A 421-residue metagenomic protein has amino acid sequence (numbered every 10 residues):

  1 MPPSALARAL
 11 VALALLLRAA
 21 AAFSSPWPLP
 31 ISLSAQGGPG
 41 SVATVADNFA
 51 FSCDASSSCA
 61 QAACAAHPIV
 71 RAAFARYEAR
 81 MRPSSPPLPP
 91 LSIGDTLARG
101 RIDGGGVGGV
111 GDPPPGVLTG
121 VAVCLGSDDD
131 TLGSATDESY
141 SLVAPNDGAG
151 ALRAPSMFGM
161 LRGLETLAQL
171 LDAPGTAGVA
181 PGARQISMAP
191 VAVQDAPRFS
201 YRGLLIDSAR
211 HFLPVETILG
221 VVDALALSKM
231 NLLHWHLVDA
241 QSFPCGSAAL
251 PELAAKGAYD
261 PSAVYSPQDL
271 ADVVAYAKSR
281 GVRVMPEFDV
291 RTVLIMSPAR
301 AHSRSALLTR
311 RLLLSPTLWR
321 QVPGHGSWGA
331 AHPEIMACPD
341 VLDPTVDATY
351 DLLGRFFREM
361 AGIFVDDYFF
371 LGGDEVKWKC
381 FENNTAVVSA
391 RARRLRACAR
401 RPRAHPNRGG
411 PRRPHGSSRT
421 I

Functional and structural regions predicted by a protein language model:
M1-A12: Classical eukaryotic N-terminal signal peptides for Sec-dependent ER targeting/secretion, especially the positively
S4, S305, S417-S418: Serine residues within intrinsically disordered or low-complexity segments
L10-R202, I421: Acidic, contiguous N-terminal accessory segments
I69, A348-L352, T420: Soluble or luminal CAZymes and related metallo-dependent hydrolases
D130-F370, C380-A392: Feature activates predominantly on carbohydrate-active enzymes
S156, K379, T385-R403, R412-I421: Catalytic-core regions of glycoside hydrolase
G372-D374: Glycine-rich beta-strand-to-loop/alpha-helix junction loops that act as flexible
H405-N407: Intrinsic-disorder-associated, low-complexity terminal segments enriched in Asp/Asn/His/Tyr and depleted of Lys/Arg
